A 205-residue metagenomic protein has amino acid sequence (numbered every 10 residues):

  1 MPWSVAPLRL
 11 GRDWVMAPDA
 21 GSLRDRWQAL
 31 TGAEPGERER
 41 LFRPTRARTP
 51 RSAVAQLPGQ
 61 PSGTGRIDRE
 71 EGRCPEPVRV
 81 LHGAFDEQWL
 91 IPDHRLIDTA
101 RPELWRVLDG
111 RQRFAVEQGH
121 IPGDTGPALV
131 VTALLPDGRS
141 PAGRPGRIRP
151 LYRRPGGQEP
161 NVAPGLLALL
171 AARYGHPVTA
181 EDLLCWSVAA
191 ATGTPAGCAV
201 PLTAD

Functional and structural regions predicted by a protein language model:
M1-D205: Sequence-level detector for compositionally biased, low-complexity segments
